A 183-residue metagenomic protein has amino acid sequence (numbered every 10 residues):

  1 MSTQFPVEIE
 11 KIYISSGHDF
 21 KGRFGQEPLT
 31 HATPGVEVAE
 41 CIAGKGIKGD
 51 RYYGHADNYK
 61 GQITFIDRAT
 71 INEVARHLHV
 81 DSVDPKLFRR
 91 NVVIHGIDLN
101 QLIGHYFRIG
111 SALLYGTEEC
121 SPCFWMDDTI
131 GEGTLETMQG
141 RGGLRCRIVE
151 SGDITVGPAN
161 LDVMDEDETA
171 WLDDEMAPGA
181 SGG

Functional and structural regions predicted by a protein language model:
M1-H105, I109, E118, E168-G183: Electropositive, beta-rich accessory/interaction domains or terminal extensions that provide binding surfaces
I94-E150: Glycine-rich active-site loops that engage anionic ligands at enzyme catalytic sites
G143-G183: Well-ordered alpha/beta subsegment
